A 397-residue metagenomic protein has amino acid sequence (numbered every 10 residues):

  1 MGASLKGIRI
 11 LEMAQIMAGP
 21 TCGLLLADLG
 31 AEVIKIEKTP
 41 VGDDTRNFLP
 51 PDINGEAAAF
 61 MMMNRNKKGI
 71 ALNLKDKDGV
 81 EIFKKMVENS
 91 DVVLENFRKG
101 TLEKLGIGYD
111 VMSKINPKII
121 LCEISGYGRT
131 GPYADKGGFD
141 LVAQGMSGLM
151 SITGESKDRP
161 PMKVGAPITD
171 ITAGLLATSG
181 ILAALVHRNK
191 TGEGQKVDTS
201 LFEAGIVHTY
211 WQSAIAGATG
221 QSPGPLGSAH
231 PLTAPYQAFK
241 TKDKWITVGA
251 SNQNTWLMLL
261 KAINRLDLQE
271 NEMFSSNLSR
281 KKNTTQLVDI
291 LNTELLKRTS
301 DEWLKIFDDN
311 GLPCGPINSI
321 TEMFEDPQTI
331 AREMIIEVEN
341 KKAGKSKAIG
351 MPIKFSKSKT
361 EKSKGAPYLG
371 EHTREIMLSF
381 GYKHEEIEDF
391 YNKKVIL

Functional and structural regions predicted by a protein language model:
M1-K190, Y368, R374-L397: N-terminal helix-loop segment corresponding to the beta1-alpha1 unit of nucleotide/adenylate-binding folds
P40, Y127-G128, L201-I206, D243 (+2 more regions): Glycine-rich beta-alpha junction loops
P51, F60, L226-P231, Y236-Q237 (+2 more regions): Short Gly/Pro-enriched turn/cap motifs at secondary-structure boundaries
R129, D158-I168, N189-G205, G224-P231 (+1 more regions): Conserved Rossmann-fold dehydrogenase catalytic segment
G174-G194, V207-A218, L260-D267: Oxidoreductase and adenylate-handling cofactor-binding alpha/beta cores
A234-N310, C314: Aromatic-enriched alpha-helical interface/lid elements that frame and gate functional surfaces
D309-E361: A glycine-rich dinucleotide-binding beta-alpha-beta segment and adjacent secondary-structure elements that constitute
A343-D389: Flexible, small-/acidic-enriched active-site or ligand-binding loops
